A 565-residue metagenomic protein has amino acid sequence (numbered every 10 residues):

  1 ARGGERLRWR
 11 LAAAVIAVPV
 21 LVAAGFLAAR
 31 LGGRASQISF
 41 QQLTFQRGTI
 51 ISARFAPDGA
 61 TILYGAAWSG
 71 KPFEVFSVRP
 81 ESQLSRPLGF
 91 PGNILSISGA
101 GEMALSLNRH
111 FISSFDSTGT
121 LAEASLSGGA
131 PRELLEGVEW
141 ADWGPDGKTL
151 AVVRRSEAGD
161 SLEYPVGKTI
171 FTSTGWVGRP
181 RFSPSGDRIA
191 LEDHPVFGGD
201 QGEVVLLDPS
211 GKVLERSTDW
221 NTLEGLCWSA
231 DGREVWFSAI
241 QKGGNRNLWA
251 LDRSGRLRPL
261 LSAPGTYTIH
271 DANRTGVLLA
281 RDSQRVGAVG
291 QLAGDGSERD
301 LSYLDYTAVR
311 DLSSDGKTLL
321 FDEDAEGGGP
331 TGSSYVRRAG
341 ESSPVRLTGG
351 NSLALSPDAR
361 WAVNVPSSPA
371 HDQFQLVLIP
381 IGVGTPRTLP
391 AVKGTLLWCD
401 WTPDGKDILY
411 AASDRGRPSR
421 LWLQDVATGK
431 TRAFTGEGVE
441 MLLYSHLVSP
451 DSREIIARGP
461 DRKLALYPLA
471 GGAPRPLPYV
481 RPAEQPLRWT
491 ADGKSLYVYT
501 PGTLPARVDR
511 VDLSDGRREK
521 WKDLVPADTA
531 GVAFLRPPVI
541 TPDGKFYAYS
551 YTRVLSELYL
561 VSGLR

Functional and structural regions predicted by a protein language model:
A1-G4: N-terminal intrinsically disordered, acidic low-complexity segments at the extreme N-terminus
R6-R565: Acidic, proline/glycine-rich low-complexity intrinsically disordered segments
